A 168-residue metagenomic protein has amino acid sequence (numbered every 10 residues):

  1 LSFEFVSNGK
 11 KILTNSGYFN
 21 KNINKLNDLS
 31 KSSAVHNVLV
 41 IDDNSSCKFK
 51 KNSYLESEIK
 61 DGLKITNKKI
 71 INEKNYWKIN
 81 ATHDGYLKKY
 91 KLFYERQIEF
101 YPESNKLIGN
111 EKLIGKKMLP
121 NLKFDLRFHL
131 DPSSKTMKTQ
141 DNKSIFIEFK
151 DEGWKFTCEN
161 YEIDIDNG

Functional and structural regions predicted by a protein language model:
L1-T136: Catalytic and substrate-binding regions of extracellular carbohydrate-active enzymes, especially polysaccharide lyases
P120-N167: Polysaccharide-binding surfaces and accessory modules of carbohydrate-active proteins
